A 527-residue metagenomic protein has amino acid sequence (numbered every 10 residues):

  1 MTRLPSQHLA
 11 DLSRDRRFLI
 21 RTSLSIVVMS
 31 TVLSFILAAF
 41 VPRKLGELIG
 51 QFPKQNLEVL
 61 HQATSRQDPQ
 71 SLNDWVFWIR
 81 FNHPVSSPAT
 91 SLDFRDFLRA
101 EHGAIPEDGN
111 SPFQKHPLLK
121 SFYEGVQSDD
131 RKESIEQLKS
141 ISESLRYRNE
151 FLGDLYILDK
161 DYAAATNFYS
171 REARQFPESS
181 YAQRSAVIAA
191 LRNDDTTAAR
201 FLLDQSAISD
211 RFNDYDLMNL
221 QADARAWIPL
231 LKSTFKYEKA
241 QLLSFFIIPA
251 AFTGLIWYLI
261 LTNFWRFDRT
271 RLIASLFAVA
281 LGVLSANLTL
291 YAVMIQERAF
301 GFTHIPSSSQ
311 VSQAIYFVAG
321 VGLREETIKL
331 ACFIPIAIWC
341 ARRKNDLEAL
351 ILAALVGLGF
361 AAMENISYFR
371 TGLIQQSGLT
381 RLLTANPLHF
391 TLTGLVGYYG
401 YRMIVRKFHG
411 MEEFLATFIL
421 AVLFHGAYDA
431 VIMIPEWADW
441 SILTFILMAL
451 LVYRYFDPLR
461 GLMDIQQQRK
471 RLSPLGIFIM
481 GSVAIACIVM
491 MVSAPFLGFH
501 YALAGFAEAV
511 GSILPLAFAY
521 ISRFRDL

Functional and structural regions predicted by a protein language model:
M1-L527: Hydrophobic alpha-helical segments at protein termini of multi-pass membrane proteins
